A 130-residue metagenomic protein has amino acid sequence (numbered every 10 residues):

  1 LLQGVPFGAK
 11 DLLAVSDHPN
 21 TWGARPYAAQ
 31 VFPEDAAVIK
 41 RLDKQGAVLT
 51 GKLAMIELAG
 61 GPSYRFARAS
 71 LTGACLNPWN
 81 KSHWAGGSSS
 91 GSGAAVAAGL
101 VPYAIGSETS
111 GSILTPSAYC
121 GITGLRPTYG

Functional and structural regions predicted by a protein language model:
L1-S110: Gly/Ser-rich catalytic/binding loops embedded in alpha/beta enzyme cores
I113: Active-site environment of divalent metal-dependent phosphoester hydrolases
Y119-Y129: Mobile "lid/hinge" segments at catalytic clefts and subdomain interfaces of large enzymes
